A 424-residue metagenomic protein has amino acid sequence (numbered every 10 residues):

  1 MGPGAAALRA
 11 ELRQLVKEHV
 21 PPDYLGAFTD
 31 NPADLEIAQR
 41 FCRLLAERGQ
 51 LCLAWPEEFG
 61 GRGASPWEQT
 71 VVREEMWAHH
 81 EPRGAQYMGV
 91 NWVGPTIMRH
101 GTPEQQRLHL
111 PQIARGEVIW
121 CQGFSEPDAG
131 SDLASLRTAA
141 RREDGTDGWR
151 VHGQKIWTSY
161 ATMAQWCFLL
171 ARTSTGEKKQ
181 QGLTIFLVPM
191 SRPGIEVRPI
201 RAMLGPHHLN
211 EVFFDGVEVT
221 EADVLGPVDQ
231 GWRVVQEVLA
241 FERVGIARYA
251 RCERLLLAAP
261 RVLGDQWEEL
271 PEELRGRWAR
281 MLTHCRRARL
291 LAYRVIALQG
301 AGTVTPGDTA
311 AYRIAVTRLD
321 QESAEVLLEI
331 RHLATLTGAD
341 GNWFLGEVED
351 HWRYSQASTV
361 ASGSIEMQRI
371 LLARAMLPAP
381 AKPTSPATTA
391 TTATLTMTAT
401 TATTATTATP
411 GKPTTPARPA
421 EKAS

Functional and structural regions predicted by a protein language model:
M1-A85, L108, Q112, G245 (+9 more regions): Amphipathic, small/basic residue-rich leader segments at the start of a protein or domain
P3, I195-R289, S358: Glycine-rich beta->alpha junctions and the first turn(s) of the following alpha-helix
Y24-P32, G264, E268, E272-R275 (+1 more regions): C-terminal helix-coil-helix/basic helical segment that borders enzyme active sites and/or dimer interfaces and provides
A46-R107, P111-G116, Y160-W166, C285 (+3 more regions): Internal helix-loop-helix
W67, V71-V72, W92, W232-F241 (+3 more regions): Glycine-rich phosphate/cofactor-binding loops in nucleotide/flavin-utilizing enzymes
G116-F124, L170: A short, Trp-centered hydrophobic/proline-enriched beta-strand micro-motif
L136-R137, G148-R198: A short core secondary-structure module
T138-R142: A structural signal for short hydrophobic beta-strand segments in well-ordered beta-sheet cores
